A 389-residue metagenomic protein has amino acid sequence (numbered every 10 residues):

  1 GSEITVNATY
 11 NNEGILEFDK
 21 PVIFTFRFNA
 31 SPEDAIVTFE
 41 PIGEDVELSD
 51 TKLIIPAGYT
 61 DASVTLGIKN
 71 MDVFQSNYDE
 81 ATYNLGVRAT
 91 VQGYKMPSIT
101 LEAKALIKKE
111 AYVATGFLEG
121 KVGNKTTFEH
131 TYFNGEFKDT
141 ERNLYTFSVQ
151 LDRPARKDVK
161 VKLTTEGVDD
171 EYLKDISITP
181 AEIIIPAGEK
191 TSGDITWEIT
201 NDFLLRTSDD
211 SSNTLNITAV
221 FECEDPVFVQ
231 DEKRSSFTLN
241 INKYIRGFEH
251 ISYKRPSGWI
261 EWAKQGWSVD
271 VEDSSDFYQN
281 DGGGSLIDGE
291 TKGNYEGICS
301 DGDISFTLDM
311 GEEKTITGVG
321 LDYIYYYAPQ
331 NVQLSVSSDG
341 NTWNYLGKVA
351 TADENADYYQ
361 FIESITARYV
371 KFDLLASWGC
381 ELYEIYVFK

Functional and structural regions predicted by a protein language model:
G1-K160, D170-E171, N240-W267, K389: Acidic/polar, low-complexity intrinsically disordered N-terminal segments immediately downstream of a Sec signal
I54-A62, Y172, I183-S192, A350-E354: Short proline/glycine- and polar residue-rich coil/turn motifs
G58, V64-F74, G188-E189, I195-L205: Short, hydrophobic beta-strand segments
D72-N84, D202-N216: Short glycine/proline/serine/threonine-rich loop/turn segments at secondary-structure transition edges
Q92-A103, L205-D209, C223-T238: Beta-sandwich strand segments
K157, D303, G311-G318, T366-A367: Extended extracellular/luminal ectodomain segments enriched in beta-structured repeat modules
L239-G311, I324-Y327: Disordered, acidic Ser/Thr/Pro-rich linker "stalks" and the adjacent N-terminal cap of the next globular domain
D301-G302, Y325-K389: Trp- and acidic/polar-enriched beta-sheet ligand-binding modules for extracellular glycan and matrix recognition
